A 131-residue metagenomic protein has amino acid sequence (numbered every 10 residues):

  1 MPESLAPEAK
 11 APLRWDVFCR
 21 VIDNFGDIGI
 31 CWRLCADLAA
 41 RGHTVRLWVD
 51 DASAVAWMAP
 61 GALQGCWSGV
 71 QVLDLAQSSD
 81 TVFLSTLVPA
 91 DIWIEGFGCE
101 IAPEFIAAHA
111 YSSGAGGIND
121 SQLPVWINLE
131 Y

Functional and structural regions predicted by a protein language model:
P2-W15: Positively charged, low-complexity intrinsically disordered leader regions
D16-Y131: Active-site and donor-binding regions of nucleotide-sugar-utilizing enzymes
